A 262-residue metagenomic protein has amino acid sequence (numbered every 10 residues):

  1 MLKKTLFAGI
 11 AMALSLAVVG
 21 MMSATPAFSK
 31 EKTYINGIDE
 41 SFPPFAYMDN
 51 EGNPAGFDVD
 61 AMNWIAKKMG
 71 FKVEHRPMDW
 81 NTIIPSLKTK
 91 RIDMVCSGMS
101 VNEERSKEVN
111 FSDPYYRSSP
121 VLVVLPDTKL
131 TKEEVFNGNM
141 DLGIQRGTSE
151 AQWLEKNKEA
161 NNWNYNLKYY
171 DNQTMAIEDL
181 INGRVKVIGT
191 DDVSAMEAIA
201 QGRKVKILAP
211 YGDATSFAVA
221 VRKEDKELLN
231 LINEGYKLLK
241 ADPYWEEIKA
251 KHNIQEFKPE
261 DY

Functional and structural regions predicted by a protein language model:
L16-P26: C-terminal segment of classical bacterial N-terminal signal peptides
S29-M99, Y169, Y244, K251: Extracytoplasmic small-molecule ligand-binding "clamshell" domains of the periplasmic binding protein/Venus flytrap
I38-F42, R76-N81, K90-N102, S118 (+5 more regions): Beta->alpha turn/N-cap motifs
E40, R117-V124, D192, M196-K237 (+1 more regions): Periplasmic-binding protein-like
E40-P43, P54-K67, V121-D171, V187 (+1 more regions): Bilobed "Venus flytrap"/periplasmic-binding protein-like clamshell domains and structurally analogous long
V59, K67, K72-F136, R203-Y211: Acidic, polar ligand-binding/catalytic clefts
V59-K68, D127-D141, R146-E150, A218-F257: Extended ligand-binding regions for polar small-molecule ligands
K72, S149-K168, R203-L208, K237-Y262: Ligand-binding clefts/hinges and TM-proximal coupling segments of bilobed small-molecule sensing domains
